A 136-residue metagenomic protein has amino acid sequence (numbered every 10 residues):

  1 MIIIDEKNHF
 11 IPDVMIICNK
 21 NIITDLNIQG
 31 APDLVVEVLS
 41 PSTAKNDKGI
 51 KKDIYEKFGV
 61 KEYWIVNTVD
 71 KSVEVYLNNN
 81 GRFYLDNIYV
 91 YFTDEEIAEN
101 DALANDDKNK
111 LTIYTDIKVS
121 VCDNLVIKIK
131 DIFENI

Functional and structural regions predicted by a protein language model:
M1-F58, I65-I136: C-terminal interaction segment
